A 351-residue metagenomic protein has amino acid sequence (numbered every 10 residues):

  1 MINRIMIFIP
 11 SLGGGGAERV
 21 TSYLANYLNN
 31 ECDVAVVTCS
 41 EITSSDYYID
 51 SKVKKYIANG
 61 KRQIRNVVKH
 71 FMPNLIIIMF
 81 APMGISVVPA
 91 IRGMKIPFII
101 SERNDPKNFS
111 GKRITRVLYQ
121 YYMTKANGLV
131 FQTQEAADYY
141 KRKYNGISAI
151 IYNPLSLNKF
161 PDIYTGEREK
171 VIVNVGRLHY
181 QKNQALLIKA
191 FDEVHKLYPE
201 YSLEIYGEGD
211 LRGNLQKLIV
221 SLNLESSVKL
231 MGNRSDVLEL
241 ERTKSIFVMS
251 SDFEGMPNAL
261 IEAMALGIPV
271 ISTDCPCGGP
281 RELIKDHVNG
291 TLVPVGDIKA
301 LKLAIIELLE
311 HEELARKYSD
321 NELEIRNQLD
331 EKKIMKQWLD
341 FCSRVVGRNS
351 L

Functional and structural regions predicted by a protein language model:
I7-R62, Y139-K141, L211: N-terminal strand-loop element at the rim of the active site of nucleotide-sugar-dependent glycosyltransferases
G15-Y23, K170, R177-P199, I205 (+2 more regions): A conserved mid-protein helix/loop that constitutes part of the nucleotide-sugar donor-binding site
I78-S86, E102: Short His-centered aromatic/hydrophobic patch
E135, P154: Carbohydrate-associated surface elements
E200, L224-S227, L240, A300-L303 (+3 more regions): A short, well-ordered alpha-helix in the C-terminal region of glycosyltransferases
N233, D252: Aromatic "clamp/platform" in nucleotide-sugar-dependent glycosyltransferases that forms part of the donor/acceptor
P269-D274: Short hydrophobic beta-strand element within catalytic cores of glycosyltransferases and related nucleotide-activated
K285-H287, T291-I298, E307-E312: Conserved acidic donor-binding segment of nucleotide-sugar-dependent glycosyltransferases
